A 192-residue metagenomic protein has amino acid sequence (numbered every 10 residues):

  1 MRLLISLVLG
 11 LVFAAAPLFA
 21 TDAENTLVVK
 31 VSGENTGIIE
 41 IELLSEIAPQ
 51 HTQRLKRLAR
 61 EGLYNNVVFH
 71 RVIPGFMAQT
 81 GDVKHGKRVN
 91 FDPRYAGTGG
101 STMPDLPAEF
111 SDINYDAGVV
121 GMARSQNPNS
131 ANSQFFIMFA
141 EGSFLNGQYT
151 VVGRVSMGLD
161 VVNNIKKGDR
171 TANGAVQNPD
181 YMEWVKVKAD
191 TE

Functional and structural regions predicted by a protein language model:
M1-L4: Positively charged n-region of N-terminal signal peptides that target proteins for export
S6-A16: Bacterial N-terminal signal peptides
L18-E192: Cyclophilin-like peptidyl-prolyl cis-trans isomerases
